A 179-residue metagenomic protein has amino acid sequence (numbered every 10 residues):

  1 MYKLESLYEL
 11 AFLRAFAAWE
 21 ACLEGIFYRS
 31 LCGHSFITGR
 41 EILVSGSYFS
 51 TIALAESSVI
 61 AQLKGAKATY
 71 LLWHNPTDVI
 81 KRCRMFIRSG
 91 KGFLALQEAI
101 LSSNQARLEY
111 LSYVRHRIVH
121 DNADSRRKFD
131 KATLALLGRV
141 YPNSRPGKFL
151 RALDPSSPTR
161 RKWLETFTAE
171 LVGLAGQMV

Functional and structural regions predicted by a protein language model:
M1-V114: Helix-loop junctions and short alpha-helical segments
S103-R107, V114, H120-V179: Polyanionic, low-complexity intrinsically disordered segments
